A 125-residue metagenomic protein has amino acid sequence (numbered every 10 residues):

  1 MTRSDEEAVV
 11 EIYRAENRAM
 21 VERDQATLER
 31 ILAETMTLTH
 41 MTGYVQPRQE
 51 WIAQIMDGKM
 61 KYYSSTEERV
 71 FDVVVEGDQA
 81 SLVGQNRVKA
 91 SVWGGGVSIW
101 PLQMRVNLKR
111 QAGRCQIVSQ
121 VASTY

Functional and structural regions predicted by a protein language model:
R3-E7, Q25-V75, Q85, S98-I99: A solvent-exposed, acidic/Ser-Thr-rich amphipathic alpha-helical stretch
V10, N17-R18: Amphipathic alpha-helical repeat scaffolds
E16, R23-D24: Short helix-adjacent coil turns
D72-V74, K89, N107-K109: Generic structural detector for well-ordered beta-strands
S81, W100-Y125: Short beta-strand edge/turn micro-motifs at domain boundaries
G84-S91: Generic short beta-strand segments
W93-G95: Outer-membrane beta-barrel domain signature
